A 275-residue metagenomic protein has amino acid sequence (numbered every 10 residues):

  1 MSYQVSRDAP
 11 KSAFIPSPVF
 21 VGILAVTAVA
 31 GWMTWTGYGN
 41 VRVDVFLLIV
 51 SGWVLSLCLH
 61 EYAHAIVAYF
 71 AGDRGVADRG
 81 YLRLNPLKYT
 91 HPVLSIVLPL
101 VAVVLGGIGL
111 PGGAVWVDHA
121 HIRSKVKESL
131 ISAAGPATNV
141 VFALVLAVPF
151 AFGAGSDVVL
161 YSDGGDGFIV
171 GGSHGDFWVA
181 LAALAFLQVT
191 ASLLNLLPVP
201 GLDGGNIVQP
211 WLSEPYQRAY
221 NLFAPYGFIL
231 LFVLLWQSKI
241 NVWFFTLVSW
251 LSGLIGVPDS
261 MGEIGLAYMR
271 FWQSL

Functional and structural regions predicted by a protein language model:
M1-L275: Hydrophobic transmembrane alpha-helices and their immediate loop junctions in multi-pass integral membrane proteins
